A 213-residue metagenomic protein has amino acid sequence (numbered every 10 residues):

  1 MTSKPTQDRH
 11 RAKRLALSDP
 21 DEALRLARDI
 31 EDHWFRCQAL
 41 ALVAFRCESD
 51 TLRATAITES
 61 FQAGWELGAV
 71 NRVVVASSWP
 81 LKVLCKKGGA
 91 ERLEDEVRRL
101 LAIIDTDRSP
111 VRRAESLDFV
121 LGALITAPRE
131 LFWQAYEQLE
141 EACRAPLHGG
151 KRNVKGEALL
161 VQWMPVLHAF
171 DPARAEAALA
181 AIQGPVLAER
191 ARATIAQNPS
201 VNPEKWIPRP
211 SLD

Functional and structural regions predicted by a protein language model:
M1-D213: Non-catalytic tandem-repeat scaffold regions and their flanking low-complexity/translocation tails
